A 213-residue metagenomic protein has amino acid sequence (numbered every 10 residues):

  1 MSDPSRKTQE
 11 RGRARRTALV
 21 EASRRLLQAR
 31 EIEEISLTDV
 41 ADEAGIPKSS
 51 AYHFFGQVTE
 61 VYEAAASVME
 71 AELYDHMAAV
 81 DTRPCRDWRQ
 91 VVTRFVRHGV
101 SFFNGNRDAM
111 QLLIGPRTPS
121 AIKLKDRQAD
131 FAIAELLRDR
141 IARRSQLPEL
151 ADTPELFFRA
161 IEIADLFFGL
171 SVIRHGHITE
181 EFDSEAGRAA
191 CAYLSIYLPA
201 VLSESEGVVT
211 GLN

Functional and structural regions predicted by a protein language model:
M1-A14, A200-N213: N-terminal intrinsically disordered/low-complexity leader segments
G12-S23, V40, V61, A65-H76: Generic hydrophobic, amphipathic alpha-helix propensity
A18, L26-E60, A64: Helix-turn-helix
K48-H53, T59-A66, E70-R83, V92 (+5 more regions): Membrane-embedded alpha-helical bundles of multi-pass transporters/translocases, especially carrier/permease families
A78-G105, A160: Hydrophobic alpha-helical connector segments
S101, S120-Q146, P154-F158, E162 (+1 more regions): Amphipathic alpha-helical packing segments from all-alpha helical-bundle domains
F102-L124, R138, L166-V172: Amphipathic alpha-helical segments used for helix-helix packing
L150-I173, E181-Y193, G211-N213: Hydrophobic alpha-helical segments that form the core of small-molecule binding pockets and/or dimer interfaces
